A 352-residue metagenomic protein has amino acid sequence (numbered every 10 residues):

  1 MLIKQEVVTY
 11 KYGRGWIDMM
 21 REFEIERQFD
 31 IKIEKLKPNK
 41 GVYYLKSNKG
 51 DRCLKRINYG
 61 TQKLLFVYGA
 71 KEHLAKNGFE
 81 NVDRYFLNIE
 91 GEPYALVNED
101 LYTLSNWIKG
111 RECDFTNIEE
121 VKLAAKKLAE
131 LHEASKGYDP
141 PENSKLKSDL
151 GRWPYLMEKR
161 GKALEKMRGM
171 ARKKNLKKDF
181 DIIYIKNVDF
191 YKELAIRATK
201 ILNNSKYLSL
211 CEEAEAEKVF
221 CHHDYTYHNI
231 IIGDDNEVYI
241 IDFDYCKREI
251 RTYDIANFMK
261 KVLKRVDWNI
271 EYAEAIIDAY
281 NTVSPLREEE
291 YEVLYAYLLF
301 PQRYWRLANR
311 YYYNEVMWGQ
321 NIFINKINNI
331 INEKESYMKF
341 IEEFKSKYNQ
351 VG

Functional and structural regions predicted by a protein language model:
L2-I3, V7-D30: Juxta-kinase regulatory segment immediately upstream of eukaryotic protein kinase catalytic domains
F23-K46: ATP-binding glycine-rich phosphate-binding loop
V42-K46, Y85, K200-R251: Active-site acidic catalytic loop and adjacent metal/ATP-binding pocket of ATP-dependent phosphoryl transfer enzymes
G50-L146: ATP-binding pocket architecture of kinase catalytic cores
K55, C113, E142-F220, N325: ATP-dependent phospho-/nucleotidyl transfer catalytic cores
Y102-F115, K166-K173, F300-W318: A glycine-centered beta->alpha junction motif in the catalytic cores of kinase/phosphotransferase enzymes
E165, Y304-G352: ATP/Mg2+ or Mg2+-diphosphate-binding catalytic cores that bind nucleotide phosphates or diphosphates via glycine-rich
T252-P285, L298-N321: Active-site activation/catalytic loop segments of kinase-like enzymes and analogous catalytic loops in related
